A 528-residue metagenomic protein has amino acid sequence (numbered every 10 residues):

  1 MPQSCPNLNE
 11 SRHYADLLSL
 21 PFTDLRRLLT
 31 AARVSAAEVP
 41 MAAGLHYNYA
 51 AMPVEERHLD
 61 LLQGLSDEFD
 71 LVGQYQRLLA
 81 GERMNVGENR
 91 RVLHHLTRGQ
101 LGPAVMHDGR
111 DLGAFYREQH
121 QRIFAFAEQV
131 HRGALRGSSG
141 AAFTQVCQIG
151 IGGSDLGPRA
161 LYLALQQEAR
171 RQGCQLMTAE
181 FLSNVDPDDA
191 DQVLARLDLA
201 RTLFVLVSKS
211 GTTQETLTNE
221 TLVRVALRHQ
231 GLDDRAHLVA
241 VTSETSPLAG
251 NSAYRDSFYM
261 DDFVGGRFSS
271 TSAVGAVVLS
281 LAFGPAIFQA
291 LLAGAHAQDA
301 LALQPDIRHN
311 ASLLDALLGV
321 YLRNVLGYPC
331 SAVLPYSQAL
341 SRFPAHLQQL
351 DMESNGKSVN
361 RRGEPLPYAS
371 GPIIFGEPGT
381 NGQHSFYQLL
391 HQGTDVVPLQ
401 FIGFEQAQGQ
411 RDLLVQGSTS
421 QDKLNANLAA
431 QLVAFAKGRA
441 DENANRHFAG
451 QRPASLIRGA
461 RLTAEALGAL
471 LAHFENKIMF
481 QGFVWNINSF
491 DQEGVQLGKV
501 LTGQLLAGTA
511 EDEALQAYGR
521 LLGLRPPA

Functional and structural regions predicted by a protein language model:
S4-S139, T144, G417-L428, F435-K437 (+2 more regions): Extended, charge-enriched "interface" segments that sit outside catalytic cores
H13, P21, V54-L61, Q74 (+15 more regions): General structural feature for long, well-ordered alpha-helical segments within catalytic domains of soluble enzymes
F124-G133, S139-D306, Q504-A507: Glycine-rich phosphate-binding loops that contact phosphosugars or nucleotide phosphates
T144-G152, F204-S210, C330-S337, I373-I374 (+1 more regions): Short glycine-rich or small-residue beta-strand-to-loop segments that form or flank ligand, phosphate, metal/Fe-S
L161-Q166, A195-L199, T221-V223, R255 (+4 more regions): Short, solvent-exposed amphipathic alpha-helical segments in soluble enzyme and RNA/protein-processing domains
A226-R411, G450, L497-L501, L506-A528: Active-site phosphate/pyrophosphate-binding segments
H391-T394, I402-R461: Substrate-recognition/cap regions that form aromatic- and gly/pro-loop-enriched pockets for small-molecule ligands
S455-P527: C-terminal helical/tail subdomains of lipid-metabolizing enzymes
